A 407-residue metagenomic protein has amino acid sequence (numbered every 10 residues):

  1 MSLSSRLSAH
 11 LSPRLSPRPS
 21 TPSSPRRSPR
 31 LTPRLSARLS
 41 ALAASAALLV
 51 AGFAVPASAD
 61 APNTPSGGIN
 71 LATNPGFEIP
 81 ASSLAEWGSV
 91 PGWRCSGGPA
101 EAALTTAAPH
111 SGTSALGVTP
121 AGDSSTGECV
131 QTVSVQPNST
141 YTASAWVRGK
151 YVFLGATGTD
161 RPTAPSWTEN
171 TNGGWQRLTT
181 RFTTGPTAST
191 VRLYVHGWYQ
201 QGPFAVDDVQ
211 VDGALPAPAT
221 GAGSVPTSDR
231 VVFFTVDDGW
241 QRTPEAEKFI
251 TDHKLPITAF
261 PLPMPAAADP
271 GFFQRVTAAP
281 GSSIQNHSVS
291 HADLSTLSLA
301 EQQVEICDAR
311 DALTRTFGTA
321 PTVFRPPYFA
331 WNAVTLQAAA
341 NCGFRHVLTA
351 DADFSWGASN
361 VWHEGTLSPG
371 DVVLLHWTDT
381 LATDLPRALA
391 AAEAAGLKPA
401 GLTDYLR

Functional and structural regions predicted by a protein language model:
M1-D60: Secretory targeting and sorting signals
D60-A217: Extracellular and organelle-lumenal recognition/adhesion modules and their flexible linkers in secreted
G213-D293, A312: Active-site beta->alpha N-cap acidic-glycine motif
P216-T227, D252-H253, A266-A268, L381-R407: C-terminal domain-boundary segment and adjacent tail
V232-V236, I257-P261, S283-S288, T322-P326 (+3 more regions): Structural recognition of the beta-strand scaffold that forms the well-ordered cores of secreted hydrolase catalytic
D238-R242, P261-G271, D293-A300, R325-W331 (+2 more regions): Acidic-and-aromatic substrate-binding clefts and catalytic sites of carbohydrate-active enzymes
F249-T258, S283, A292, L299-N332 (+1 more regions): CE4/NodB-like, metal-dependent polysaccharide N-deacetylase domain that modifies extracellular/periplasmic N-acetylated
A320, A330-P369, L397-L406: His/Asp/Glu-enriched short active-site or ligand-binding loop at hydrolase and phosphoryl-transfer sites
